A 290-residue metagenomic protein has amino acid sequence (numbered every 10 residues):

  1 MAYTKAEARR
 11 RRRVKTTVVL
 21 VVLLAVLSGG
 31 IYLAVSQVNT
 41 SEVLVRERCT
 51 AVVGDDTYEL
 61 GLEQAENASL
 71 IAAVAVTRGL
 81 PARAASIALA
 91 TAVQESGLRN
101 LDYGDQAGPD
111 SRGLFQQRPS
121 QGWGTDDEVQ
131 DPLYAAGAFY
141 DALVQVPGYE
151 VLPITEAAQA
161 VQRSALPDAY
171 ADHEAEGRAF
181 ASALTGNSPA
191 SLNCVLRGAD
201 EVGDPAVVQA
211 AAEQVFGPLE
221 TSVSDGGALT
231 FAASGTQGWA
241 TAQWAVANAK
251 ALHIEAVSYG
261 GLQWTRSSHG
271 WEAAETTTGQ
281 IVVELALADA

Functional and structural regions predicted by a protein language model:
M1-E47, D126-H253, G260-A290: Non-catalytic cell-wall polysaccharide-engagement segments
R48-G97: Export/targeting segments at the very N-terminus of extracytoplasmic proteins
N67, I87, G113, D131 (+2 more regions): Catalytic-loop motifs flanking and including active-site residues across diverse enzymes
I87-E95, P109-L114, A157-A158, Q162 (+1 more regions): Acidic helix-start/capping segments at beta-turn-to-alpha-helix junctions
E95-Y103, L166-D172: Secretory-pathway/luminal and periplasmic proteins that interact with or process carbohydrate-rich
S96-G97, S120, A288: Solvent-exposed coil/turn segments that connect beta secondary-structure elements in extracytoplasmic/periplasmic
Y103-P109, G148-P153: Short, flexible active-site-proximal loops enriched in glycine and acidic residues
A107-W123: Substrate-binding/active-site groove segments that recognize and process beta-1,4-linked N-acetyl-hexosamine
